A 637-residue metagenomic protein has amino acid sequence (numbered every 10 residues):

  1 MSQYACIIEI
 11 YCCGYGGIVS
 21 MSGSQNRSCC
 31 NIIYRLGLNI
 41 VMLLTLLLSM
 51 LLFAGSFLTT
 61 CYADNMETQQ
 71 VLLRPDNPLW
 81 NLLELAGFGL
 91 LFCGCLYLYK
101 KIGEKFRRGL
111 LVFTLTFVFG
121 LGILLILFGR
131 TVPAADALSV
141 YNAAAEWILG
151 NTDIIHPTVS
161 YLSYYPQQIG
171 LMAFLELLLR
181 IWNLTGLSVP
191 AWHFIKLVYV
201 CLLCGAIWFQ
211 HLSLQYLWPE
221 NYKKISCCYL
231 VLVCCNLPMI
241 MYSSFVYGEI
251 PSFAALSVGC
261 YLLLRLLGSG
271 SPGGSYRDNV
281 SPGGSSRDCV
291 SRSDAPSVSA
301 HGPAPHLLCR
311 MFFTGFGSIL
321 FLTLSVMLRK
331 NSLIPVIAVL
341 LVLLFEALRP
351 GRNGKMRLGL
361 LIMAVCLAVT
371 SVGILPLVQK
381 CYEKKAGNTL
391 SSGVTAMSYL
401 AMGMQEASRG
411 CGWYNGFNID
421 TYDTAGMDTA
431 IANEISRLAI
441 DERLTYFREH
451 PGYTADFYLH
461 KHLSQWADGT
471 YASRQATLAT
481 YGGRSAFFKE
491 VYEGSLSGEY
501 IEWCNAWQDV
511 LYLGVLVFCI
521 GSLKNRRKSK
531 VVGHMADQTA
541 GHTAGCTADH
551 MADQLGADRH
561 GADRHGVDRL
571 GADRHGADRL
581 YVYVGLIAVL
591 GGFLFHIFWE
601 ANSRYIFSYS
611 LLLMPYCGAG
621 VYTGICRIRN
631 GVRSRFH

Functional and structural regions predicted by a protein language model:
I8-L124, G359-V365, R629-F636: Start-transfer (signal-anchor) and selected internal transmembrane alpha helices of multi-pass inner/ER membrane
F53, Q70-G87, P190-C201, H460-S529 (+2 more regions): Membrane-interface anchor segments at the N-terminal boundary of transmembrane helices in multi-pass membrane enzymes
R108, Q210-C235, I250-A254, C309 (+2 more regions): Transmembrane-helix signature of polytopic, membrane-embedded enzymes that assemble or transfer cell-envelope glycans
L138-S163, G170, S408-G416: Extracytosolic helix-loop segments that constitute the early lumenal/periplasmic catalytic or substrate-binding loops
A143, S160-V189, H193: Short hydrophobic/aromatic helix or loop-helix immediately within or flanking a transmembrane segment in polytopic
I195-L202, C228-S269, S325-P335, Y605-S610: Multi-pass, polyprenyl lipid-linked donor-dependent membrane glycosyltransferases
L197-P219, V258, V517-K524: Transmembrane-helix motifs of polytopic, lipid-linked glycan transferases
Y382-G482: Membrane-proximal stem/loop segments at transmembrane-domain junctions that anchor or position
